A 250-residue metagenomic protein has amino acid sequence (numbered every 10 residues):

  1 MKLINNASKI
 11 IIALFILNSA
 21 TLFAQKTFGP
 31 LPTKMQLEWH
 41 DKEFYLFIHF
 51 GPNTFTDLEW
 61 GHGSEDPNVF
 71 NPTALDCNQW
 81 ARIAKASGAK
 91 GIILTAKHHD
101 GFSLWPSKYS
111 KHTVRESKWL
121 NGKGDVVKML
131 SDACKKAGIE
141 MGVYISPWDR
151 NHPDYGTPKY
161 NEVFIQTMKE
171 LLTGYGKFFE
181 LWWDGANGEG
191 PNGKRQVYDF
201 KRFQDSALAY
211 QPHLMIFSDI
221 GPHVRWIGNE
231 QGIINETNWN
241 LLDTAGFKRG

Functional and structural regions predicted by a protein language model:
M1-Q25: Bacterial Sec-dependent N-terminal signal peptides
A24-G250: Mature catalytic domains of secreted/periplasmic carbohydrate-active enzymes
